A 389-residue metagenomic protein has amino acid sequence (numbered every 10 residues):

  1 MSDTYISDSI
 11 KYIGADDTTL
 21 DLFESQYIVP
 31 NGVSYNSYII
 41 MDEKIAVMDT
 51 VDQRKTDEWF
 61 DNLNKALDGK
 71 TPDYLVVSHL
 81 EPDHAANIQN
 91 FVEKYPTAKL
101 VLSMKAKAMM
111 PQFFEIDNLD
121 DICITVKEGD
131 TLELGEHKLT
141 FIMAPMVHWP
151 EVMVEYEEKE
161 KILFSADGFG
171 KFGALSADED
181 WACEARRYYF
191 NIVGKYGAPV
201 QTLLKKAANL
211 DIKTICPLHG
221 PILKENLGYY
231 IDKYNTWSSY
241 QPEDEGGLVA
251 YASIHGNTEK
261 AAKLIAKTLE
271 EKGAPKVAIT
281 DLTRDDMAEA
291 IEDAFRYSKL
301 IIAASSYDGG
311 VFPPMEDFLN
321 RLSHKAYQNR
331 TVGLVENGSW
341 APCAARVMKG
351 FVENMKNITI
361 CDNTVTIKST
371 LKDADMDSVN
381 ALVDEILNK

Functional and structural regions predicted by a protein language model:
D3-L63, V154-E157, K161-S165, T258: Conserved beta-strand hairpin/beta-sheet module of binuclear metal-dependent hydrolase folds, prominently
T4-D8, L102-V152, Y196-T202: Metallo-beta-lactamase
E43, R54-V101: Active-site metal-binding motif and surrounding structural segment of the metallo-beta-lactamase
K44-A46, Y74, H137, K161-F164 (+3 more regions): Structural motif
M48-T50, P72-L80, L100-S103, L163-A166 (+1 more regions): Active-site neighborhood of phospho(di)ester-bond hydrolases with catalytic His/Asp-centered motifs
L175-I215, H219-I222, L264-T280, A290-K389: FMN-binding flavodoxin-like domain, especially the glycine-rich phosphate-binding loop
C216-E243: Short N-terminal or domain-adjacent regulatory/targeting segments
A250-E271: Short, charged N-terminal beta->alpha structural module
